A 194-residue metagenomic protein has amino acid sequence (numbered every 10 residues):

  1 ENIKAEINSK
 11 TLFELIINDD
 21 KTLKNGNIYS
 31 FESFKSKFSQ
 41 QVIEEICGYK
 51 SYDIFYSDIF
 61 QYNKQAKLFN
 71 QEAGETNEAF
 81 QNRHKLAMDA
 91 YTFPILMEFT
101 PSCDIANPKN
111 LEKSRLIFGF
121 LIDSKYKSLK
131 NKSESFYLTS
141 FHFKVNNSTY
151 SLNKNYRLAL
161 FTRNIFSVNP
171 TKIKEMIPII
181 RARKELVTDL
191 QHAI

Functional and structural regions predicted by a protein language model:
E1-F80: Charge-rich interaction segments
K4-S9, F13-D20, H84, M88 (+1 more regions): C-terminal terminal-subdomain/extension
G48, D89-A90: A short catalytic or substrate-binding loop motif that flags glycine-/basic-rich loops and adjacent residues that bind
Q61, S102-C103: Short, charged beta-turn/beta-strand-edge "cap" motif at the junction between a beta-strand and an adjacent loop
N77-H84, F93-S102: Short beta-strand-centered aromatic/proline hotspots
M97-F99, L116-L121, F143, L152: Generic structural hydrophobic/aromatic packing signal, biased to beta-strands
C103-N131: Compact nucleic-acid interaction/catalytic patches
